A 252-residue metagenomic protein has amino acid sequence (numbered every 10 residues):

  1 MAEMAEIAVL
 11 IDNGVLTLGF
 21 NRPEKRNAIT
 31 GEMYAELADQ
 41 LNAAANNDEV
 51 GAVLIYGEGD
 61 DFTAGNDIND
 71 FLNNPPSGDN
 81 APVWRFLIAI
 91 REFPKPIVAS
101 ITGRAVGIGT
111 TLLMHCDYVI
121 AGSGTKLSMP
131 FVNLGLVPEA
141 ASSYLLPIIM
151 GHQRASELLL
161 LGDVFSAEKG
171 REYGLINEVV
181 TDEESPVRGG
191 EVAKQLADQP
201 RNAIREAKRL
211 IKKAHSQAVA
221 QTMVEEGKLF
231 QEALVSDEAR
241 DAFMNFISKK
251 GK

Functional and structural regions predicted by a protein language model:
M1-E58, I88: Conserved CoA-thioester-binding segment of acyl-CoA-metabolizing enzymes
M1-N13, G162-E168, E183-K252: C-terminal alpha-helix plus adjacent terminal tail
L18, R22, L37, I55 (+7 more regions): Terminal peptide-recognition signature
E32, E36, P82, A89 (+3 more regions): Charged catalytic carboxylate motif
N42, E49, G57-E92, A105 (+1 more regions): Glycine- (often His-adjacent) and acidic-residue-rich active-site loop that binds/positions the CoA thioester
P82-F86, S142-L145, R154, E206 (+2 more regions): Hydrophobic alpha-helical segments typical of transmembrane helices and their membrane-interface/capping positions
R91-N202, S236, D241: Crotonase-fold acyl-CoA enzyme core
